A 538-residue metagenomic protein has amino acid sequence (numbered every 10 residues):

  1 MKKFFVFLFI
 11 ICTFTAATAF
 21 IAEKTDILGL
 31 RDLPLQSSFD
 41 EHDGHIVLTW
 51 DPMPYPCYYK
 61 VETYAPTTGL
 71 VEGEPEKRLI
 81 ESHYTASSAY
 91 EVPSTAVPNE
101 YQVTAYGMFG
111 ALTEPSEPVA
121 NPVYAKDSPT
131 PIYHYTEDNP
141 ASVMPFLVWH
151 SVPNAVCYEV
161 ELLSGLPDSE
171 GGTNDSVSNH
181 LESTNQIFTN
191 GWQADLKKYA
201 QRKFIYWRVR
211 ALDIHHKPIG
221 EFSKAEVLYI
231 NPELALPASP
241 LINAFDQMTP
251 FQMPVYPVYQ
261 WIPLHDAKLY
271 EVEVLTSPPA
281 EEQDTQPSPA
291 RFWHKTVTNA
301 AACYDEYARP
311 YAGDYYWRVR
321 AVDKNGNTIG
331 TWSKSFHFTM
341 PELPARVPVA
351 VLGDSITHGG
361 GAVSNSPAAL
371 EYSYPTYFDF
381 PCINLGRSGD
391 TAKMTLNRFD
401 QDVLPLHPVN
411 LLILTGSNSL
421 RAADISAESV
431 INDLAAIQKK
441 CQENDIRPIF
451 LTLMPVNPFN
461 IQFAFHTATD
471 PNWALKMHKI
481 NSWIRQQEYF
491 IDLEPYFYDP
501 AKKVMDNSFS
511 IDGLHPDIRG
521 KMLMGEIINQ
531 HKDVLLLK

Functional and structural regions predicted by a protein language model:
A22-Y55, G110-P153, F222-H265, W332-A345: Pro/Thr/Ser/Gly-rich low-complexity, intrinsically disordered linker/stalk tracts
D51-T67, E72, H150-T173, L264-D284: Solvent-exposed loop/turn segments flanking beta-strands in beta-repeat/beta-sandwich domains
I80-A86, S183-T189, W293-A300: Short beta-strand segments within Ig-like beta-sandwich modules, predominantly Fibronectin type-III
V92-L112, K197-K217, R309-N325: Beta-strand-rich modules
W317, T395, R485, Y489 (+1 more regions): Histidine-centered active-site loop/cap adjacent to the catalytic His in serine esterases/O-acetyl transfer systems
N327-S388, R398-H407: Serine-esterase "nucleophile elbow" of acetyl-processing enzymes
G361-E371, P375, K393-D433, M454-N460: Oxyanion-hole/transition-state-stabilizing segment in secreted/luminal serine hydrolases and related acyltransferases
P458-P495: Substrate-gating cap/lid alpha-helix
